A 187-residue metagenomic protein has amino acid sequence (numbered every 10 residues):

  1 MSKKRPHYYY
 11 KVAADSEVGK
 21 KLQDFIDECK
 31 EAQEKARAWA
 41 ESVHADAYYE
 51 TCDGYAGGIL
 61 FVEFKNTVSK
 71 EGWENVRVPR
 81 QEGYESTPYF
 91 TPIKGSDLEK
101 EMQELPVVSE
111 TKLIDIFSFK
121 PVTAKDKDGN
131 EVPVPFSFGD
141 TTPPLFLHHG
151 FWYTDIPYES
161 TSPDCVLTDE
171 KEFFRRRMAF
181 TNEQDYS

Functional and structural regions predicted by a protein language model:
M1-Y9: Short Lys/Arg-rich cationic patches that frequently serve as NLS/NoLS or arginine-rich RNA/DNA-binding motifs
Y8-K11, D164-C165: A short, exposed loop/beta-hairpin motif centered on an aromatic-Gly-Thr core
Y10-A14, V62: Short beta-strand-to-loop capping motifs
V12, C29, R176-E183: Mixed-charge, Lys/Arg-enriched low-complexity segments
A14-Y49: Contiguous, amphipathic alpha-helical segments that mediate oligomerization or scaffolding in large protein assemblies
L22-Q23, E101, R176: A structural signal for short hydrophobic/aromatic patches embedded in well-ordered alpha helices
H44-F173: Acidic, low-complexity, intrinsically disordered interaction modules
D185-S187: Short acidic DE-rich linear segments
